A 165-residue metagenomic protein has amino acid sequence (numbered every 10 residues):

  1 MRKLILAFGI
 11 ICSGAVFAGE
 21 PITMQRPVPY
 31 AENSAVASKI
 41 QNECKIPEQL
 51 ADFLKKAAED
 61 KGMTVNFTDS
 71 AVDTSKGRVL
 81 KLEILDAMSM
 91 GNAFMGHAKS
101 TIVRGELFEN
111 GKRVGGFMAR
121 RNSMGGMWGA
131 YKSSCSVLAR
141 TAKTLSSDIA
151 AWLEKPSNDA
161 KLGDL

Functional and structural regions predicted by a protein language model:
L4-G9, G14-F67, I84, M118 (+1 more regions): A structural "domain/chain start" motif
A15, K55, I102, L138-A139 (+1 more regions): Hydrophobic alpha-helical segments
T23, T64, T68, T74 (+2 more regions): Residue-identity detector for threonine
P29-N33, K99-T101, S134: Proteins with a high burden of low-complexity, intrinsically disordered sequence enriched in S/T/G/P/A and R, requiring
A35-E43, K112-K155: Short secondary-structure boundary motifs at beta->alpha junctions and helix caps
T68-G116, R120, M124-G129: Surface-exposed short loop/turn segments
